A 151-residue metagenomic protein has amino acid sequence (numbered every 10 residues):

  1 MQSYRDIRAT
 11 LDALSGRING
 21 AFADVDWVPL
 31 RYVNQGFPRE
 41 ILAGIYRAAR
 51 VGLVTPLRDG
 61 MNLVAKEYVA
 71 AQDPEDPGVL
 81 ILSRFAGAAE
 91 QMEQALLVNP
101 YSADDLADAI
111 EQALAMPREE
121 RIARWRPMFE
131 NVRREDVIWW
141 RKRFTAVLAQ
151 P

Functional and structural regions predicted by a protein language model:
M1-Q2, E90: A short acidic, helix-capping loop that chelates divalent metal ions and anchors anionic groups
Q2-E40: Nucleotide-activated donor-binding/catalytic signature segment of Leloir-type glycosyltransferases, i.e., the conserved
S3-I7, I45, V64-A65: Residues at alpha-helix caps and immediate loop-helix transition turns in enzyme cores, especially N- and C-cap
P38-A49: Short acidic alpha-helix that forms the nucleotide-activated donor recognition element in Leloir-type transferases
R47, V51-R134, W139, R143-A146: Catalytic binding pocket for nucleotide-activated donors in carbohydrate/polymer assembly enzymes
